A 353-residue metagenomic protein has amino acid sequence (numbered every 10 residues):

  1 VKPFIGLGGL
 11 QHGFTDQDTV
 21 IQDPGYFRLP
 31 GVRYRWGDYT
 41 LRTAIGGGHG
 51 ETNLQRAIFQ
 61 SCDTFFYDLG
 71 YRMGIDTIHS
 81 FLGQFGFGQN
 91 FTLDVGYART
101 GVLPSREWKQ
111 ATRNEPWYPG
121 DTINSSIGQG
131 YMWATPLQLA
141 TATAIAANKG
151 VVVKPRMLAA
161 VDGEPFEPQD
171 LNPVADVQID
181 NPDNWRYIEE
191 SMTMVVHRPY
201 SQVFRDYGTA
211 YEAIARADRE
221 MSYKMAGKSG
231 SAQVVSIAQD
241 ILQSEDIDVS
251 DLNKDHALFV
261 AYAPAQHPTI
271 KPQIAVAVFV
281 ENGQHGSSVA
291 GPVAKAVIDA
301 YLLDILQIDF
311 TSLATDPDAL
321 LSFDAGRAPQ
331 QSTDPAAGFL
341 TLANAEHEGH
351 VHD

Functional and structural regions predicted by a protein language model:
V1, G130-L137, Q284-P292: Short, conserved micro-motifs enriched in small and acidic residues
F4-V278, Q330-D353: Beta-lactam-recognizing serine transpeptidase/beta-lactamase-like catalytic domain environment
I270, Q284-S287, G291-I308: C-terminal, active-site-flanking charged/polar segments
F279-G283: Ligand-site clamp/hinge motif
D304, A319-S322, T341-E346: Intrinsically disordered, low-complexity Ser/Thr/Pro-rich tracts
F310-D334: Short, highly charged C-terminal tails/helix-capping segments
